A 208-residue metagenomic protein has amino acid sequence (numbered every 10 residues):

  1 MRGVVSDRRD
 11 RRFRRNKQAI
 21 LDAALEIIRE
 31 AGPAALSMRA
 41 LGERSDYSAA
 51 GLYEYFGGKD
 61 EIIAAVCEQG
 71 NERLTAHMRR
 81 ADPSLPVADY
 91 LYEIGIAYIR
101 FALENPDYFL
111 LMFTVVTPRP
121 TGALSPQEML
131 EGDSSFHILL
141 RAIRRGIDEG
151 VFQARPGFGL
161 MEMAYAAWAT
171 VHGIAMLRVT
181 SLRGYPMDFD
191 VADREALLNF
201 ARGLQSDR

Functional and structural regions predicted by a protein language model:
M1-R15, R208: N-terminal intrinsically disordered/low-complexity leader segments
N16-L25, L41, V66-G70, L74 (+2 more regions): Generic hydrophobic, amphipathic alpha-helix propensity
A19, I27-E61, A65: Helix-turn-helix
I27, R73, H77, A81 (+3 more regions): Short alpha-helical functional segments enriched in proximate histidine and acidic residues
A65, R79-Y108, G132, L160 (+1 more regions): Hydrophobic alpha-helical connector segments
Y92, I96, F136-R144, M161-A164 (+1 more regions): An amphipathic alpha-helix signature
F109-L110, T121-M129, D148-L197, R208: Hydrophobic/aromatic-rich alpha-helical bundle segments in the mid-to-C-terminal region
M112-V116: Short, flexible, mixed-charge acidic loops at enzyme active sites
